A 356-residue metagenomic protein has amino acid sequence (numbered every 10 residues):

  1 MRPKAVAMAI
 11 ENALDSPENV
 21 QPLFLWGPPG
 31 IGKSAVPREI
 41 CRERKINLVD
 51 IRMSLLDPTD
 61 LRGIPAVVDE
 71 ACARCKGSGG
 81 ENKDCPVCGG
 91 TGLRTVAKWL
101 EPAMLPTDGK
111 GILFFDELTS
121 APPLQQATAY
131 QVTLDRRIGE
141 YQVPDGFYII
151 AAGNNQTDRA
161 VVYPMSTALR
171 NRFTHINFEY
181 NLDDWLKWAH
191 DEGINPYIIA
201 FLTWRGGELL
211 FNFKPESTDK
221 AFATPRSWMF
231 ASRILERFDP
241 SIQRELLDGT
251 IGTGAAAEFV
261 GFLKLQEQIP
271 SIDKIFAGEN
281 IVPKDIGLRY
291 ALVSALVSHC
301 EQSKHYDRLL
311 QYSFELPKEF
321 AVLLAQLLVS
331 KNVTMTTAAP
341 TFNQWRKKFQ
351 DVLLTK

Functional and structural regions predicted by a protein language model:
M1-K76, K83-W204: AAA+ P-loop NTPase catalytic core and its hallmark functional loops
S16, W204, E208, T253 (+7 more regions): Surface-exposed polar/charged interaction patches
L25, P240-I251, R308-S313: Short alpha-helical "patches" and their helix-cap loops
S78-E81, A338: Residue-level signal for mature regions of secreted extracellular proteins and peptides
A189-T250: Conserved AAA+ ATPase small/helical "lid" subdomain
R244-K304: Accessory nucleic acid-recognition modules appended to NTPase machines
I286-K356: Terminal-proximal interaction/regulatory segments of ATP-powered molecular machines
